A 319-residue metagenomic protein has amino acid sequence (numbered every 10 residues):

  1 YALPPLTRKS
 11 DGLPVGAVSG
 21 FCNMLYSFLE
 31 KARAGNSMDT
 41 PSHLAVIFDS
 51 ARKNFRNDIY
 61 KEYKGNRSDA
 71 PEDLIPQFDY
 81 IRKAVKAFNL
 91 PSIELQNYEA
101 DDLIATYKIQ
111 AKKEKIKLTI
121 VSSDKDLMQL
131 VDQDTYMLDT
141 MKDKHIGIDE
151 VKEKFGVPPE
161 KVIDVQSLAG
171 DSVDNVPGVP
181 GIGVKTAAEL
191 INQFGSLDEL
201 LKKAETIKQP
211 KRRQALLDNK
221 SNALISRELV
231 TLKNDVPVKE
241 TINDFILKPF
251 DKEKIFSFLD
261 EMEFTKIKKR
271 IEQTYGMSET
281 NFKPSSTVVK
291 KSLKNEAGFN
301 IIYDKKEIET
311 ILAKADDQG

Functional and structural regions predicted by a protein language model:
Y1-A2, D126, Q318-G319: Short acidic, Gly/Ser-rich segments with clustered Asp/Glu that frequently serve as metal-coordination loops in enzyme
Y1-A45, D49, F55-D58: Non-catalytic, usually N-terminal nucleic-acid engagement modules in DNA/RNA processing proteins
A2, M24, T186, K211-R212 (+2 more regions): A general alpha-helix detector
A2-G12, V85-L95, V288-N300: Short, basic, glycine/proline-bearing loop/turn elements
S10-D11, G65-K239: Extended two-metal-dependent nuclease catalytic cores across DNA- and RNA-processing enzymes
G20-E30, A105-Y107, Q214, K306-E309: Short alpha-helical segments and helix-capping/turn motifs at coil-helix boundaries
A32-I47, K117-Q129, N219-N234, E253-F282: Structured, non-catalytic alpha/beta "coupling" segments that mediate domain-domain communication and provide generic
T241-G319: Long, highly charged low-complexity segments
